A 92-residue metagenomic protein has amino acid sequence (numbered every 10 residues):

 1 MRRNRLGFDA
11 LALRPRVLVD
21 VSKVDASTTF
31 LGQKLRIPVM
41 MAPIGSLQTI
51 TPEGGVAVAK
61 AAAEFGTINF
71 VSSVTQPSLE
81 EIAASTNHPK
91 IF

Functional and structural regions predicted by a protein language model:
M1-L35: An N-cap/entry alpha-helix motif that binds or orients negatively charged groups
R5, D9, A59-A63, A83-A84: Surface-exposed amphipathic alpha-helices with a cationic face
G32, P89-K90: Short alpha-helix boundary/capping motifs
I37-V39, V58-T67: A short, Lys/Arg-enriched amphipathic alpha-helix followed by its capping loop at the start of a domain
V39-A42, T67-V71, K90-F92: Hydrophobic faces of well-ordered beta-strands that scaffold small-molecule active sites in alpha/beta enzyme cores
P43-T49: Glycine-rich phosphate/pyrophosphate-binding beta-alpha loops
I50-G55, V71-N87: Active-site-adjacent beta->alpha loops and helix N-cap segments on the catalytic face of soluble alpha/beta enzymes
